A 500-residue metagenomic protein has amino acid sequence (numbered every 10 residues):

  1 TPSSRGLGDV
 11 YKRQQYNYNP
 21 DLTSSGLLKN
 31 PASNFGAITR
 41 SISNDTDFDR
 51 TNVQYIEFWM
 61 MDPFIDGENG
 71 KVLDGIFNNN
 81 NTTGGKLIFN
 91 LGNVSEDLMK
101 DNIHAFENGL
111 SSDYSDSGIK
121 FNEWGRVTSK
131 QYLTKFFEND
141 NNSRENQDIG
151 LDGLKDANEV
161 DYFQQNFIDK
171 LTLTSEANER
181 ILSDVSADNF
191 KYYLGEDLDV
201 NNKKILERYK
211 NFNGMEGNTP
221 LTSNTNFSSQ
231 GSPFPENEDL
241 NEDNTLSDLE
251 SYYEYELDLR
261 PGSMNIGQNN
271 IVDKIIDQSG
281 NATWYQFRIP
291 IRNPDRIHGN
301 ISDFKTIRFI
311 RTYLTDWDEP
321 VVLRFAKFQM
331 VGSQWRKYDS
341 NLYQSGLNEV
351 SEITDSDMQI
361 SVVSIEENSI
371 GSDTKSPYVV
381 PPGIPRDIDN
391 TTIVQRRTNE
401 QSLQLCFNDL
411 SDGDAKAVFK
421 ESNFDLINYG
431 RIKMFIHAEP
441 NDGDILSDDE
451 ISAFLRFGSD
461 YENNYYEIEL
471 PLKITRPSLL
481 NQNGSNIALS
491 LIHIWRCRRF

Functional and structural regions predicted by a protein language model:
T1-L7, Y11, I492-F500: Single conserved hydrophobic/aromatic residue that forms the stacking wall/gate of nucleotide- or nucleobase-binding
R5-N34, D389-G413: Short carbohydrate-recognition loop motifs
D45-Q54, I276-N281, D303, E421-I432: Extracellular/lumenal carbohydrate-interaction signature centered on repeated Trp-anchored short motifs
V53-E57, G84-V94, F121-E123, L133-F136 (+9 more regions): Extracellular beta-strand ligand-recognition surfaces/modules
D62-N69, F77-T83, P320, L426 (+1 more regions): Extended, low-complexity, turn-rich repeat/linker tracts enriched in Gly/Pro/Ser/Thr and Asp/Glu that occur
E107-L257, I360-G371, K375-S376, T475-I492 (+1 more regions): Low-complexity, serine/threonine/proline-enriched polar segments
D316-P377, R386-I388, Q395: Exposed low-complexity, polar/acidic, P/S/T/G-rich flexible segments that act as propeptides, protease-susceptible
D318-Y343, P440-L480: Extended intrinsically disordered, low-complexity coil regions enriched in Ser, Thr, Gly, Ala and often Pro
